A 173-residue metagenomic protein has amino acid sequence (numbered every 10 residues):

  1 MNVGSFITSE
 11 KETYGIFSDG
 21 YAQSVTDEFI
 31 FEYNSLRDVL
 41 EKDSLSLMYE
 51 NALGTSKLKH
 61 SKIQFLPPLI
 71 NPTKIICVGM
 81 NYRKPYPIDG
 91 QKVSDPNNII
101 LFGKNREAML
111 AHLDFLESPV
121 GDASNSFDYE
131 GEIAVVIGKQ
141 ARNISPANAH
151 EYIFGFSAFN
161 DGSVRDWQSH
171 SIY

Functional and structural regions predicted by a protein language model:
M1-I99: N-terminal non-catalytic cap/leader segment that marks the start of a structured domain
P72-Y173: Glycine-enriched loop-and-adjacent helix/strand subsegments that border the catalytic/binding cleft of enzyme cores
